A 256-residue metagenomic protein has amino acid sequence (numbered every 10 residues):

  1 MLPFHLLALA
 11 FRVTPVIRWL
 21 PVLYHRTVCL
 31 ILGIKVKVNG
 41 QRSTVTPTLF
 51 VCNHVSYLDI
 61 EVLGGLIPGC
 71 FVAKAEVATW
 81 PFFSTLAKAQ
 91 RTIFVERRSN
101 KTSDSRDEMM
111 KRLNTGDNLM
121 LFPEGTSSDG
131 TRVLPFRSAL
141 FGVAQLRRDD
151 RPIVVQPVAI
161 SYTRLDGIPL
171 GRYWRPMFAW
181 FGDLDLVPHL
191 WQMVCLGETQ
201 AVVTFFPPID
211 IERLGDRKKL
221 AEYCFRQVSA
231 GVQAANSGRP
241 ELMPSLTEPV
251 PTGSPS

Functional and structural regions predicted by a protein language model:
M1-K37, T85-A89, E198: A transmembrane-helix-recognition feature enriched in membrane-embedded lipid enzymes and envelope glyco-/phospholipid
A10-T14, V77, T126-D129, D210-I211: Short histidine/acidic/glycine/proline-rich micro-motifs that form metal- and phosphate-coordinating active-site loops
T46-C52, D117-P123, I153: Generic beta-sheet signal
V55-D117: Membrane-embedded segments
F83-S84, R98, G130-G215, K219 (+1 more regions): A cross-family acyltransferase "interaction/gating" segment
M109-M110, D117-L121, G125-F136: Soluble extracytoplasmic domains of inner/organellar membrane proteins
K218, Y223, S229-S256: Cytosolic-facing loops and C-terminal tails of multi-pass membrane proteins
